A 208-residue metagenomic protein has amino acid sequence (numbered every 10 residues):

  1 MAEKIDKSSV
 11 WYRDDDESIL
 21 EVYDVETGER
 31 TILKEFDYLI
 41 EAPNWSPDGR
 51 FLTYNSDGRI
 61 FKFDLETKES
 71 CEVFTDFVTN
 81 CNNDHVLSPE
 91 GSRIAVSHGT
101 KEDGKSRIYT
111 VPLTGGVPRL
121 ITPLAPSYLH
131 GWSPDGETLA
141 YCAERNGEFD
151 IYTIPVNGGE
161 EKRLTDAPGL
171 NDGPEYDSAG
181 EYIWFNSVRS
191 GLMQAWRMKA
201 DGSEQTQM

Functional and structural regions predicted by a protein language model:
M1-M208: Sequence signature of WD/YWTD-type beta-propeller architectures
